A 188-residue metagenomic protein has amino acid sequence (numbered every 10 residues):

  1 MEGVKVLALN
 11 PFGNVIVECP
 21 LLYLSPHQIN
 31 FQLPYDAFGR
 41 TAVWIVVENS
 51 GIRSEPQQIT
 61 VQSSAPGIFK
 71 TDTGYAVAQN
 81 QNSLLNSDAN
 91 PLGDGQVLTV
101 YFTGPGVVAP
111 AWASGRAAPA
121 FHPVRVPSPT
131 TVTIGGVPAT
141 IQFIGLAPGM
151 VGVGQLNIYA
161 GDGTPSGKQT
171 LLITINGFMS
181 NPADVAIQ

Functional and structural regions predicted by a protein language model:
M1-Q188: A sequence-level detector for low-complexity, Ser/Thr- and acidic-rich stretches
